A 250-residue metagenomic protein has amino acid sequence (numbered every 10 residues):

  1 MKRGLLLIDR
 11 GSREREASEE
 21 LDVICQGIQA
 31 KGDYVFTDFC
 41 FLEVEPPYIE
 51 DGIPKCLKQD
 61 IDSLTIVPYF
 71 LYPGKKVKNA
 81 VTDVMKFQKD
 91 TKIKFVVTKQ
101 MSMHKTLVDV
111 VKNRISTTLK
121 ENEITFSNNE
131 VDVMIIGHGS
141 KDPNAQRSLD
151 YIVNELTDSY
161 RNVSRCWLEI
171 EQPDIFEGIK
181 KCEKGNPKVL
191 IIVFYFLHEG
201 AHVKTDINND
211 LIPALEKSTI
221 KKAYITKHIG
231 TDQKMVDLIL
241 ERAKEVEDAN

Functional and structural regions predicted by a protein language model:
M1-N250: Active-site-proximal alpha-helix that buttresses catalytic centers in soluble enzyme cores
